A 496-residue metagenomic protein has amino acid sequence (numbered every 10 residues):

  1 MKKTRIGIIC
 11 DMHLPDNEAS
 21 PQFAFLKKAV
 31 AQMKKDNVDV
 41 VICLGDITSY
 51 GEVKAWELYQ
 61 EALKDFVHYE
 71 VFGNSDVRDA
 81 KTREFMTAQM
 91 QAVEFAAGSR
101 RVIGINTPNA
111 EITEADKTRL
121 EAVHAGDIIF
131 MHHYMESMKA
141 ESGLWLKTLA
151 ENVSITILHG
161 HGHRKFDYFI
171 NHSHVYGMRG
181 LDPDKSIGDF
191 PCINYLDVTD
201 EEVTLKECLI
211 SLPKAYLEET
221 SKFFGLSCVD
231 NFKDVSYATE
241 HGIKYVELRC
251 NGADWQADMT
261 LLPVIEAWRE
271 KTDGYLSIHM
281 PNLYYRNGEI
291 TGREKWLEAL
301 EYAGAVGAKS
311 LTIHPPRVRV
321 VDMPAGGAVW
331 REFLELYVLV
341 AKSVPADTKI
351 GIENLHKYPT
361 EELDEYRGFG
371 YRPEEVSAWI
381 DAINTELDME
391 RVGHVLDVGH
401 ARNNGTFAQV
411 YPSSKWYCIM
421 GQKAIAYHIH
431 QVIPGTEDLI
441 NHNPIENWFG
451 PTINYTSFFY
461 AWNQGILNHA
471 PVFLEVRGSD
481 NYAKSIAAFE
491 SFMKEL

Functional and structural regions predicted by a protein language model:
M1-E57: N-terminal active-site segment of His-dependent metallophosphoesterases
K2-K3, S20, A24, R164-E218: Binuclear metal-dependent phosphoesterase catalytic core
L14-N17, T48-K54, N74-K81, A110-T113 (+5 more regions): Active-site environment of divalent metal-dependent phosphoester hydrolases
E18, Q22, K214-A308, E495-L496: N-terminal pre-domain/capping segments
S20-P21, G45-L63, R78-M90, E114 (+5 more regions): Metal-dependent catalytic neighborhoods of phosphoester/phosphodiester hydrolases
A29-V40, R101-I103, A110-H174: His/acidic metal-ligating clusters that form di-metal
V123-G126, G288-G393, N403: Active-site acidic/histidine proton-transfer and metal-coordination neighborhood in alpha/beta enzyme cores
K214-F223, F232-T239, L300-K309, V320-G326 (+2 more regions): Histidine-acidic metal/acid-base catalytic patches
